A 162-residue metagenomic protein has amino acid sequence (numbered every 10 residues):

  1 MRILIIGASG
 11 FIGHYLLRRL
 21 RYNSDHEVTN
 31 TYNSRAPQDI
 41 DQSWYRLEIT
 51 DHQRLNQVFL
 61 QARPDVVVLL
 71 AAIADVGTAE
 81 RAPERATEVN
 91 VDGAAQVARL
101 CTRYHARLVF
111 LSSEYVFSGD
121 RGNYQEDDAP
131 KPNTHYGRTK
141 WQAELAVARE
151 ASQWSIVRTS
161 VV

Functional and structural regions predicted by a protein language model:
M1-N23: N-terminal Rossmann NAD(P)H-binding glycine-rich loop of SDR-like oxidoreductase domains
I6, T31, V67-A71, L108-S113 (+2 more regions): SDR active-site strand-loop-helix element
N23-T29: A generic structural motif
S24, A62, R103-Y104, E150: Helix C-cap/helix->beta junction micro-motif
T29-P37, E48-I49: N-terminal Rossmann-fold cofactor-binding loop
S34-Q42, V147-A148: Short loop/helix-cap segments at secondary-structure boundaries that form the rim of catalytic
R46-V89, L100: NAD(P)H-binding glycine-rich loop region in Rossmannoid oxidoreductase-like domains and their noncatalytic homologs
E88-Q96, V116-V157, V161-V162: Catalytic helix-loop patch of NAD(P)-dependent Rossmann-fold dehydrogenases
